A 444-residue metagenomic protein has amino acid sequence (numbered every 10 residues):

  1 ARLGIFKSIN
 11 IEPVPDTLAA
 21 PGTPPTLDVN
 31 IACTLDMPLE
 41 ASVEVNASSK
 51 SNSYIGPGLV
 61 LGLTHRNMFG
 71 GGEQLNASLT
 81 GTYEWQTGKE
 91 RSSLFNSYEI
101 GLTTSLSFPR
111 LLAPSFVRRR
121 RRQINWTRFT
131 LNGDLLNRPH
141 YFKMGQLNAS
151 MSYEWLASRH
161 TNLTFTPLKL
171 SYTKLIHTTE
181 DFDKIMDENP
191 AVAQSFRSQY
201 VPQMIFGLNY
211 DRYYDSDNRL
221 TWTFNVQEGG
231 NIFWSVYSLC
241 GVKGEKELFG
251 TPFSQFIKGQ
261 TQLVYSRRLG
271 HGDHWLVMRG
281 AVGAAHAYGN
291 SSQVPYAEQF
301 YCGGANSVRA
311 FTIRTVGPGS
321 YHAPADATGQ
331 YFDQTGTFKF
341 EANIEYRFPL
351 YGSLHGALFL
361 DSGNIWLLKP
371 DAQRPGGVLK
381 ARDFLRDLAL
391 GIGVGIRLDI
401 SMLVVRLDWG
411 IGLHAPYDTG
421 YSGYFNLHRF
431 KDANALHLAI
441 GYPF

Functional and structural regions predicted by a protein language model:
A1-T223, R309-A310, V316, Y321 (+2 more regions): Gram-negative/organellar outer-membrane beta-barrel architecture
G4-S8, M68, L111, S115 (+11 more regions): Hydrophobic alpha-helix feature that most strongly marks membrane-spanning transmembrane helices and their immediate
G22-P24, Q123, T335-K339, F348-S353 (+3 more regions): A structural signal for short secondary-structure junctions
N46-S53, T164-F348, L358-R382, S422: C-terminal outer-membrane beta-barrel translocator/porin domains of Gram-negative envelope proteins and their
L59, F340, I392: Catalytic-loop motifs flanking and including active-site residues across diverse enzymes
L63, L106, F224, L263 (+6 more regions): Hydrophobic, well-ordered secondary-structure elements that form the walls of internal hydrophobic environments
N148, Q260, G304, A389-G395: Glycine-centered small-residue hotspots that permit tight backbone geometry or close packing
P375-F425, K431, F444: C-terminal structured "cap/appendage" subdomains that terminate the fold
